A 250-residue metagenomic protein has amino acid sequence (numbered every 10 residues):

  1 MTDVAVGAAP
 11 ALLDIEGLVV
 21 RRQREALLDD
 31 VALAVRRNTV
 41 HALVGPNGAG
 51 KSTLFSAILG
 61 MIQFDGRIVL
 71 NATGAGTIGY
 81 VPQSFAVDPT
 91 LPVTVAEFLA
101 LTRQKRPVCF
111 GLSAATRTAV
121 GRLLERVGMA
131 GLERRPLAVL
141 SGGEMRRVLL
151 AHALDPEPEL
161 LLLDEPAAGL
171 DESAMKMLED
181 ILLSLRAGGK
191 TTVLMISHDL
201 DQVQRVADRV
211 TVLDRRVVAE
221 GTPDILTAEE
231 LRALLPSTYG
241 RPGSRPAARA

Functional and structural regions predicted by a protein language model:
A114-L132: Conserved ABC ATPase "signature" region
P136-L140: Conserved ABC ATPase signature
E157: Conserved catalytic motifs of ABC-family nucleotide-binding domains
L161-D164: Catalytic Walker B motif of ABC-type/P-loop ATPase nucleotide-binding domains
K176-G188: Helical segment within the ABC ATPase nucleotide-binding domain
S197-H198: H-loop/switch region of ABC-family ATPase nucleotide-binding domains
R216-Y239: Conserved beta-strand-loop-alpha-helix hinge in the C-terminal portion of ABC ATPase nucleotide-binding domains
